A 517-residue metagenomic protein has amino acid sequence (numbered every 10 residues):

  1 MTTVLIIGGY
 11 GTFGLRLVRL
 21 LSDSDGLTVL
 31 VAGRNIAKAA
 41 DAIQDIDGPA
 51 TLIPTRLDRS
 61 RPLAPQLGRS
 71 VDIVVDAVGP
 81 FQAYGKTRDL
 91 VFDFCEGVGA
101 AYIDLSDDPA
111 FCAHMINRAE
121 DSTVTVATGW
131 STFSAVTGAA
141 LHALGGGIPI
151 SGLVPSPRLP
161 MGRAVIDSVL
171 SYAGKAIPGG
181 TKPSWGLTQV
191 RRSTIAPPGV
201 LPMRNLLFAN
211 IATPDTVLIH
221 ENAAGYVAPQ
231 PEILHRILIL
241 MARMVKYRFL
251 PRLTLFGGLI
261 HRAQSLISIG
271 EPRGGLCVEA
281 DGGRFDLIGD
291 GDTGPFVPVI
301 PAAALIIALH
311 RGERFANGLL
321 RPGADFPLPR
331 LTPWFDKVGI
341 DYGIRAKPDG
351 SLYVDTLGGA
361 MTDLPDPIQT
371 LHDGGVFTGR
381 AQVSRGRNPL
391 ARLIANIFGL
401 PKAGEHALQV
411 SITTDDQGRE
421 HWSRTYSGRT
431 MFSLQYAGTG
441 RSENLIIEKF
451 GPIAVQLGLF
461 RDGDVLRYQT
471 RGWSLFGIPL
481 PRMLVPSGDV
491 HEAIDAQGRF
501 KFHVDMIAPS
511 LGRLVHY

Functional and structural regions predicted by a protein language model:
V4-S22: N-terminal Rossmann NAD(P)H-binding glycine-rich loop of SDR-like oxidoreductase domains
A32-I36: N-terminal Rossmann-fold cofactor-binding loop
R56-V71, A83: Conserved Rossmann-fold cofactor-binding substructure of NAD(P)-dependent oxidoreductases
V71-G79, F92, Y102-I103: N-terminal Rossmann-like NAD(P) cofactor-binding module of classical short-chain dehydrogenase/reductase
D89, L105-V124: Rossmann-fold NAD(P)-binding glycine/threonine-rich loop
G147-V278: Active-site-lining helix/loop region of Rossmann-like oxidoreductase modules
Y247-D349: C-terminal active-site/capping subdomain that shapes the small-molecule cofactor and substrate pocket of enzyme
P272, L352-A496, F500-M506: Soluble ligand-binding/transfer domains with enclosed cavities or grooves
